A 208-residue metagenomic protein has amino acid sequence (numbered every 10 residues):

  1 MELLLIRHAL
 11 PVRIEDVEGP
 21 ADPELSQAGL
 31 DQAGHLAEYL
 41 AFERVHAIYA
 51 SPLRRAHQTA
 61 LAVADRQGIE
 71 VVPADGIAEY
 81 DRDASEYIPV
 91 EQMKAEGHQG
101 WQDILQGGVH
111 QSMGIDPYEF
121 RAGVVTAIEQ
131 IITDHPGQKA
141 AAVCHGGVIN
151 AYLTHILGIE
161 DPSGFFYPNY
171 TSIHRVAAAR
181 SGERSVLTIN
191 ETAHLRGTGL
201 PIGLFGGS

Functional and structural regions predicted by a protein language model:
L3, I131, Q138-C144: Generic beta-sheet signal
L3-V63, M113-V124: Loop-to-helix element that buttresses phosphate recognition and phosphoryl-transfer chemistry
E18-L25, I88-P89, D161-P162, G203: Short glycine-enriched, charge-decorated loop/helix-capping segments at active-site entrances that position
H35-Q102: Phosphate-coordination/substrate-recognition cap region in phosphate-metabolizing enzymes
P52-L53, G76, V143-G147, Y152 (+1 more regions): Short, well-ordered beta-to-alpha junction loops that form the rim of enzyme active sites and present histidine/acidic
H98-E119: Short glycine/proline- and acidic residue-enriched helix-loop micro-motifs that form flexible lids or anion-recognition
I159-E183: Domain-level recognition of soluble alpha/beta enzyme cores, biased toward histidine phosphatases/phosphomutases
L187-S208: Acidic, His/Gly-rich catalytic cores of divalent-metal-dependent hydrolytic chemistry
